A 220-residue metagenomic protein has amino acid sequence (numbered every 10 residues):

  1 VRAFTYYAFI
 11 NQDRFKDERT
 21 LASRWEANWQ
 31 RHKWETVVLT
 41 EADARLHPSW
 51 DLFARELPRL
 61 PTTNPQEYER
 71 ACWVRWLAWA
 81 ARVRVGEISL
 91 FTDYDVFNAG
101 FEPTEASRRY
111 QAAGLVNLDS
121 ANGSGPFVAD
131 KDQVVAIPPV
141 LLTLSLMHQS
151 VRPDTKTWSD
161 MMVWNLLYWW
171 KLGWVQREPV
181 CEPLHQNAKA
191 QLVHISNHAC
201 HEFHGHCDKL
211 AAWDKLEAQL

Functional and structural regions predicted by a protein language model:
V1-A71, A81-R84, D130-D132, A136-P139: N-terminal anchoring/stem segment of glycosyltransferases
F15, P65, S120-G123, S150: Residues at structural and domain junctions
T20-S23, W73-L77, W158-L166: A structural signal for well-ordered alpha-helical segments within the folded catalytic domains of diverse enzymes
T36, E87-S89, G173-W174: Hydrophobic anchor at the start of a short beta-strand that flanks the dinucleotide cofactor-binding loop
T40, G123-S124, A129-Q133, N187 (+1 more regions): Helix N-cap / beta->alpha transition motif
L46-S49, F101-R109, Q186-N187: Short loop/helix-cap segments at secondary-structure boundaries that form the rim of catalytic
E67-V135: GT-A fold catalytic core of metal-dependent nucleotide-sugar glycosyltransferases, centered on the diacidic
P138-L220: Catalytic core and acceptor-binding pocket of nucleotide-sugar-dependent glycosyltransferases
